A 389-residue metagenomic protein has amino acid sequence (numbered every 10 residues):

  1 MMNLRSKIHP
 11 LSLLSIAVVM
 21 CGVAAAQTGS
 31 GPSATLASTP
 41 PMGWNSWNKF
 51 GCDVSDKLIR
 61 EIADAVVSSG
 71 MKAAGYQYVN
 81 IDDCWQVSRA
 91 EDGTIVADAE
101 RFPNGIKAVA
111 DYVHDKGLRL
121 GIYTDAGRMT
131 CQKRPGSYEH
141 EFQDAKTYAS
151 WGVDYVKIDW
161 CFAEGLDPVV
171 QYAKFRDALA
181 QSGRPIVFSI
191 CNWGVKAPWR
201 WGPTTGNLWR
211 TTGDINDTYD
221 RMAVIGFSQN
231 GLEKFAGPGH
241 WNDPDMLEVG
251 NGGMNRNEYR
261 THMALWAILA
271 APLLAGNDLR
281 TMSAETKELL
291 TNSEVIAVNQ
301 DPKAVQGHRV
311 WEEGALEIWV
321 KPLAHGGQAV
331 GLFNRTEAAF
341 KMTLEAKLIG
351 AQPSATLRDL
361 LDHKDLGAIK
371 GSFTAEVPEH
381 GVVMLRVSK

Functional and structural regions predicted by a protein language model:
M2-L13: Bacterial N-terminal signal peptides that target proteins for export
S12-G22: Bacterial N-terminal signal peptides
P40-S46, G75-D82, R119-T124, D154-D159 (+7 more regions): Structural recognition of the beta-strand scaffold that forms the well-ordered cores of secreted hydrolase catalytic
I62, V66-G165: Aromatic-lined carbohydrate-binding/catalytic grooves of carbohydrate-active enzymes
H140-Q143, A180, R184-D278, N299: Glycan-recognition surfaces
W266-L269, L274-G276, E312-A351, H380: Carbohydrate-binding surface patches
K347-H363: Solvent-exposed beta-hairpin/edge-strand motifs
A368-K389: C-terminal beta-strand-rich structural cap/linker in extracellular carbohydrate-active enzymes
